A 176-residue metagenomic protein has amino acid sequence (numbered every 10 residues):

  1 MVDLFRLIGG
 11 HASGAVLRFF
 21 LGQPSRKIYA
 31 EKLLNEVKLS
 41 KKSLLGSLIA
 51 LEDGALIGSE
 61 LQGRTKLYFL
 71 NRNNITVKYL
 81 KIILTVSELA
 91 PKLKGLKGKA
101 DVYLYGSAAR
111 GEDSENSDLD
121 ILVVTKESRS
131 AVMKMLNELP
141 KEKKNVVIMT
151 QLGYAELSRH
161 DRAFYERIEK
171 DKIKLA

Functional and structural regions predicted by a protein language model:
M1-A100, A109-N116, T125-A176: Catalytic core of pol beta-like nucleotidyltransferases
Y105-S107: Glycine-rich beta-strand-to-loop/alpha-helix junction loops that act as flexible
